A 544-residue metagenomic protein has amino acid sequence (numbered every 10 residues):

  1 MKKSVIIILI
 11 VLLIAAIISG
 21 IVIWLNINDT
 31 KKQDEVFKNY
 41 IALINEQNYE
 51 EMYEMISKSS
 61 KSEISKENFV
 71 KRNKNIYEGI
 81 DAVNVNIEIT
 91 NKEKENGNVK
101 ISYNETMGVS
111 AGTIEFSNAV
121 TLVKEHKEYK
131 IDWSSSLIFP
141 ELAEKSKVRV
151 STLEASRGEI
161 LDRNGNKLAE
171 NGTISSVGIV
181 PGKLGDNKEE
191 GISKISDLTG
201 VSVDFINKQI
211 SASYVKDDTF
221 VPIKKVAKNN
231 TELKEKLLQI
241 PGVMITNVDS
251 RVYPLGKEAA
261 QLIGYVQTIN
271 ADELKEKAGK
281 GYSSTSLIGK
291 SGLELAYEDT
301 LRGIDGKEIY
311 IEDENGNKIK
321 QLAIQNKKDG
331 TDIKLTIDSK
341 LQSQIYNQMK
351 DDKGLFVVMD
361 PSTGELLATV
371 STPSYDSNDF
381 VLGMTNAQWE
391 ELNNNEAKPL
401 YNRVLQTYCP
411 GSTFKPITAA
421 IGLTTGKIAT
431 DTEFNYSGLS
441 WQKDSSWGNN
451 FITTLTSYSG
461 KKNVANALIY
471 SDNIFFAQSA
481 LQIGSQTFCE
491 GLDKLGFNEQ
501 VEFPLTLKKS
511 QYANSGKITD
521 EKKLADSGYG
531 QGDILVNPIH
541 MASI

Functional and structural regions predicted by a protein language model:
K2-A42, E46: Short, low-complexity N-terminal intrinsically disordered segments enriched in polar/charged residues
V36, E46-S62: Short, well-ordered alpha-helical segments enriched in acidic and aromatic residues
Y40, M52-Y53, F69, L122: Hydrophobic pocket/interface hotspot
M52, G165, L262, I345 (+4 more regions): Terminal peptide-recognition signature
S65-K66: Extracytoplasmic/periplasmic ligand-binding sensor domains of two-pass membrane signal-transduction receptors
R72-N75, D81-L355, V370, Y375-P399 (+1 more regions): Extracytoplasmic/periplasmic proteins that interact with beta-lactams or build/remodel peptidoglycan
E312-L322, S362-S412, I417-S543: Beta-lactam-recognizing serine transpeptidase/beta-lactamase-like catalytic domain environment
F356-P361: Short hydrophobic alpha-helical segments used for membrane anchoring or interfacial signaling
